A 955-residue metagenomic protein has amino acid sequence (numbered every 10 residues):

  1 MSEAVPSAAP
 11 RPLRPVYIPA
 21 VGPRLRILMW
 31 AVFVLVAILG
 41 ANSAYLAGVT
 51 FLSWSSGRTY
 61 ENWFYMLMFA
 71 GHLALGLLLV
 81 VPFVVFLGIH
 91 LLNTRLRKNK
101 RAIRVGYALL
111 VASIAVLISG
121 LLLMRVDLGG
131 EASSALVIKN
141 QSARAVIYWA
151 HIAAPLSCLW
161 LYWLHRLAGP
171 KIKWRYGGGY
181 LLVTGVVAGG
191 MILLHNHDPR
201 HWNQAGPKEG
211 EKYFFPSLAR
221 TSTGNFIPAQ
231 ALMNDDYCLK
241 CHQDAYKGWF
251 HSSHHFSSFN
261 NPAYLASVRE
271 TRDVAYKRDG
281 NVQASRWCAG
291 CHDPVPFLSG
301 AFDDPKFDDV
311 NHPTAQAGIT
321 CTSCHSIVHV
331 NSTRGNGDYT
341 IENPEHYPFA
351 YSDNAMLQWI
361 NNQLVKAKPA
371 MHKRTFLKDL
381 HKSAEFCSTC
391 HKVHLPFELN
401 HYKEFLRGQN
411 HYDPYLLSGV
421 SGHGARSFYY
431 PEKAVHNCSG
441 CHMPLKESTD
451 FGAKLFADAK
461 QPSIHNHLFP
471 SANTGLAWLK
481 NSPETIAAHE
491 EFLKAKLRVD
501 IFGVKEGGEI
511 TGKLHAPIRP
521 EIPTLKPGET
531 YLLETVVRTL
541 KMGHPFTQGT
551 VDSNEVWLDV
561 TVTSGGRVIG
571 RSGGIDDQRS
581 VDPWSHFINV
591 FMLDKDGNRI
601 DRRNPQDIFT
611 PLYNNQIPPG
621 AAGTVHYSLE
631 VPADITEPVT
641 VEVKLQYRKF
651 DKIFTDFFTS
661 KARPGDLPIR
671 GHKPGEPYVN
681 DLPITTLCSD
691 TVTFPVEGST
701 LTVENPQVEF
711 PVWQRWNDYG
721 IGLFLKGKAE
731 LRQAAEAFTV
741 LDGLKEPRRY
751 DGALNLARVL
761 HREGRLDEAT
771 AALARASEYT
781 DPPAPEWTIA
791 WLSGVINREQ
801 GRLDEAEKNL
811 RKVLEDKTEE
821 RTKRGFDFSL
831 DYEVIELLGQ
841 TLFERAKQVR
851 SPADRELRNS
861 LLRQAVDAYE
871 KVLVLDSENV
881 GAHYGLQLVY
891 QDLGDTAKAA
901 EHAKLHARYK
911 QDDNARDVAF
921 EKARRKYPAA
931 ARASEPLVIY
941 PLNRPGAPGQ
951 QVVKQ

Functional and structural regions predicted by a protein language model:
S2-A205: Membrane-embedded alpha-helical bundles that constitute the cytochrome b-like, heme-associated redox core of multi-pass
E3-P12, R101, N140, I172-V183 (+5 more regions): Primarily the internal scaffold of c-type cytochrome electron-transfer domains, especially repeated/multiheme c-type
Q714, D751, P785-T788, F826 (+2 more regions): Start-of-helix register in tetratricopeptide repeats
K726-K728, E763, Q800, R845 (+3 more regions): Structural motif corresponding to the intra-repeat A-B loop/turn of tetratricopeptide repeats
L810-D816, R863, V880, Y884-A915: TPR/TPR-like (Sel1-like) alpha-helical repeat modules
